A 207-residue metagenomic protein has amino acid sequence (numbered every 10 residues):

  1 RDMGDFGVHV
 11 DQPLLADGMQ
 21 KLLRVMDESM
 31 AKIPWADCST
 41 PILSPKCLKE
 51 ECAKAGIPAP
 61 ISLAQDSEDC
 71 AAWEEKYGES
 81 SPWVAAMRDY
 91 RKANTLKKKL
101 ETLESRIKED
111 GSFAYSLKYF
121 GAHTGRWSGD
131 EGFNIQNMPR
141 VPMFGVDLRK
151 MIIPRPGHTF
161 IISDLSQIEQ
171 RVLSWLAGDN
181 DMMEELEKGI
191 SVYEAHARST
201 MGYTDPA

Functional and structural regions predicted by a protein language model:
R1-M3, M201-A207: Active-site-adjacent structural elements in folded domains
R1-V146, I153, G157-T159, S166-E169: Conserved "right-hand" nucleotidyltransferase catalytic core of DNA-directed polymerases
D37, A59, D181, T204-D205: Secondary-structure boundary/capping signal
V141-G145, K150-P154, W175-G178, E187-G189: Short, surface-exposed loop/turn microsegments at beta-strand edges and helix-strand junctions
I162-S163, A207: General beta-strand structural signal in soluble alpha/beta enzymes
E169-Y203: Metal-dependent catalytic core segments for phosphate chemistry
